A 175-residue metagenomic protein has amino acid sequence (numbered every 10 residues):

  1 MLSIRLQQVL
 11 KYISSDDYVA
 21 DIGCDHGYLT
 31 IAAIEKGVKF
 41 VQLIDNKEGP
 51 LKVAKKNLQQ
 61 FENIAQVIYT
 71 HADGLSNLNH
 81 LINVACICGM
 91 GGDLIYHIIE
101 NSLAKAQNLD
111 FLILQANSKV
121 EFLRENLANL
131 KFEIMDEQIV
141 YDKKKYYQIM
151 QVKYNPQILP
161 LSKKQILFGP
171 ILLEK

Functional and structural regions predicted by a protein language model:
M1-D17: Conserved alpha-helix/loop element of class I SAM-dependent methyltransferases that forms part of the SAM/SAH-binding
L2-I4, N83, D93-K175: Class I S-adenosyl-L-methionine
D16-D25: Conserved class I S-adenosyl-L-methionine
Y18, N83-V84: Structural motif
G27, I31: Glycine-rich SAM-binding Motif I of class I
I34-E35: Gly/Ala-rich phosphate-binding loop of Rossmann-like dinucleotide-binding domains, activating on the conserved
F40-D45: Conserved SAM-binding motif I beta-strand of class I
K47-E48, K52-H80: S-adenosyl-L-methionine
